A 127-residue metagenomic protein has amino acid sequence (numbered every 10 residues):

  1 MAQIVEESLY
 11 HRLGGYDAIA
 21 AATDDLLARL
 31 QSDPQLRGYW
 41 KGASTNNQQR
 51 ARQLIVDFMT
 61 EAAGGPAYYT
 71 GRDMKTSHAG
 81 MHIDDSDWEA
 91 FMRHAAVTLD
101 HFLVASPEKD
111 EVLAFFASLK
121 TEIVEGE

Functional and structural regions predicted by a protein language model:
M1-E127: Core of compact, soluble alpha-helical bundle domains
